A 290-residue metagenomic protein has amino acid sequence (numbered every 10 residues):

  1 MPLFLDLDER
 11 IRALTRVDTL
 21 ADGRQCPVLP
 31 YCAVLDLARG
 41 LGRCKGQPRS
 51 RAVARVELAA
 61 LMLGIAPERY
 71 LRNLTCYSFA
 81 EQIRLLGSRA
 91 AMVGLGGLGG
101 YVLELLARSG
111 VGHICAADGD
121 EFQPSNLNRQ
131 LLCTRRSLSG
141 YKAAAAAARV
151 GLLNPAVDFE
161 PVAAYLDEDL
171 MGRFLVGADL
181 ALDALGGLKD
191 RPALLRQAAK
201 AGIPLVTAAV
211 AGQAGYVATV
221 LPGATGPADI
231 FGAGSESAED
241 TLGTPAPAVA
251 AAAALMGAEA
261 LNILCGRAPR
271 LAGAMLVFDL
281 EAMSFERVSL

Functional and structural regions predicted by a protein language model:
P2-A90: N-terminal charged helix/coil linker that caps or initiates catalytic domains
E57, A117-N154: Glycine-rich phosphate-binding loop and adjoining beta1-alpha1-beta2 segment of Rossmann-like nucleotide-binding folds
S78-E121, G257: Glycine-rich adenosine-cofactor-binding loop
L132-R135, G177-A178, P222-A228: Short, hinge-like loop/turn segments at secondary-structure boundaries
A143-D179, L185-R191: A structured beta-alpha segment of the ubiquitous adenosine-cofactor-binding alpha/beta core
L180-V220: ADP-ribose/adenylate-binding Rossmann-like module
Y216-G273, D279: Adenosine-phosphate binding glycine-rich loop
E281-L290: Accessory alpha-helical/coil subdomains and C-terminal extensions that flank or cap enzyme catalytic cores
